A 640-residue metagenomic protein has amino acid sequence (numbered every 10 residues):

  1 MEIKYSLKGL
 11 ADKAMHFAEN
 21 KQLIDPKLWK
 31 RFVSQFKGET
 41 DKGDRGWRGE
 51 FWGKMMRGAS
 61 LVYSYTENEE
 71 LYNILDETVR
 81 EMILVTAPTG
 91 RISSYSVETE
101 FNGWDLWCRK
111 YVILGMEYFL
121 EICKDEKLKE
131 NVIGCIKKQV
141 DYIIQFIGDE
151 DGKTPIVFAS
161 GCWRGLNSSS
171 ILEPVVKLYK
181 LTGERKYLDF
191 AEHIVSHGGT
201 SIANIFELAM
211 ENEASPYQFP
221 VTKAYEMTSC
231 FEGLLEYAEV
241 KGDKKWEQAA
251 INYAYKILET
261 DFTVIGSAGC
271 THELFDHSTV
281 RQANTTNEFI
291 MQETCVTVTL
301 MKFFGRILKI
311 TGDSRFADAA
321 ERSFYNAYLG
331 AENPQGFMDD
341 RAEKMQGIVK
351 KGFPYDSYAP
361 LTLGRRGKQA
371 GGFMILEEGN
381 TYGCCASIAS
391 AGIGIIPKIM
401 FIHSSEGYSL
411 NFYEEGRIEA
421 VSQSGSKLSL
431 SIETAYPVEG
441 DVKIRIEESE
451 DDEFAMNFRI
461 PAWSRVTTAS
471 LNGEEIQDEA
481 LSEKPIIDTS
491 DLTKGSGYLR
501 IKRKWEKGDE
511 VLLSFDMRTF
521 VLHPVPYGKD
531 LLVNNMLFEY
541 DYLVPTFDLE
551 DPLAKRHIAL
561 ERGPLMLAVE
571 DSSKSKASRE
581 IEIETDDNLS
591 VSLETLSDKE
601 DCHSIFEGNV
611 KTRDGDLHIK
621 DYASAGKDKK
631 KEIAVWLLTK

Functional and structural regions predicted by a protein language model:
M1-E69, T99-E126, G165-L181, R185-K186 (+4 more regions): Aromatic (Trp/Tyr) and acidic
K8, M15, A191, A250 (+5 more regions): C-terminal beta-rich recognition modules with glycine/proline-rich loops and embedded aromatic residues
E69-N102, D261-H272, E332: Helix-terminus loop motifs that line ligand-binding clefts
L84, I144-Q145, S196-T200, E239 (+2 more regions): Amphipathic alpha-helical segments of tetratricopeptide repeats
S94-F101, P155-A159, M210-S215, H272-H277: Short linear capping/connector segments at secondary-structure termini
V97-L106, I113, K129-L166: Asp-box/WD-like beta-propeller blade repeats and closely related beta-sheet repeat scaffolds
A469-E474: Short strand-turn-strand beta-turns centered on an Asx-Gly dipeptide
